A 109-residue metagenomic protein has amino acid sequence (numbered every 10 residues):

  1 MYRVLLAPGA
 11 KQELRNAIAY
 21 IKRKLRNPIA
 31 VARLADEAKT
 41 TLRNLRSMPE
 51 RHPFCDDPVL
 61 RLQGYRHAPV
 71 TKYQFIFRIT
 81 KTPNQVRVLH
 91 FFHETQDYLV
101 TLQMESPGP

Functional and structural regions predicted by a protein language model:
M1-G64, P107-P109: Basic, Lys/Arg-enriched alpha-helical interface segments
V70-Q74, R78-P109: Enriched for short, Lys/Arg-rich terminal
